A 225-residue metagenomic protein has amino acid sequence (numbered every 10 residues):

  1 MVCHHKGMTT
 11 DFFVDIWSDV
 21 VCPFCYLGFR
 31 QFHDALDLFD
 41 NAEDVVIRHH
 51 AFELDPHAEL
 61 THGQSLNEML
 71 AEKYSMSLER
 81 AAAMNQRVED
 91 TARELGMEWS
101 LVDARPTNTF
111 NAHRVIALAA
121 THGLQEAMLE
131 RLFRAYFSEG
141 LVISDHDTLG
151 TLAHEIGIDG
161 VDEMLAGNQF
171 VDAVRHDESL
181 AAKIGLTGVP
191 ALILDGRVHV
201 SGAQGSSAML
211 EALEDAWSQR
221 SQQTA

Functional and structural regions predicted by a protein language model:
M1-V2, D90: Short intrinsically disordered, low-complexity coil segments enriched in acidic
C3-W17, F24-N41, H49, I116-A225: C-terminal cap of thioredoxin/glutaredoxin-like
F29-Y136: Structural alpha/beta surface segment adjacent to cysteine/selenocysteine redox centers across thiol/disulfide enzymes
